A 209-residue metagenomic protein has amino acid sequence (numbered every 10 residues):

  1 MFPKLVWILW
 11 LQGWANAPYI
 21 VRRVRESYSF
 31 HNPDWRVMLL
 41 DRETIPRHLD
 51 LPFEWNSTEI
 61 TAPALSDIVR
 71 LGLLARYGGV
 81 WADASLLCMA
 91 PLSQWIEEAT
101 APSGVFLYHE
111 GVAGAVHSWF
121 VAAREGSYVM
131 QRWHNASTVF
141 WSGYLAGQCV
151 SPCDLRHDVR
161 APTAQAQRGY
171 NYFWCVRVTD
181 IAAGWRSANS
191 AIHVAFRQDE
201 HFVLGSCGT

Functional and structural regions predicted by a protein language model:
M1-D67, A82-T209: Glycosyltransferase-associated regions of secretory-pathway enzymes, highlighting luminal stem/catalytic domains
D67-G79: Small-residue hinge/turn detector
